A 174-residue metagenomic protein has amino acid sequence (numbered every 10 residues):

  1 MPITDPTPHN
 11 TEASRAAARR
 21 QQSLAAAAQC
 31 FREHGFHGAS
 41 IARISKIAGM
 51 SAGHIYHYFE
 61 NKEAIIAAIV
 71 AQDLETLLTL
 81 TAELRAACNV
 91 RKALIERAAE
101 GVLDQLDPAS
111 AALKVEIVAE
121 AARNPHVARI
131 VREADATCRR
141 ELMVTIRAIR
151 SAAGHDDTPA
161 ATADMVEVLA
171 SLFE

Functional and structural regions predicted by a protein language model:
M1-A18, Q29, R150, G154-D156: N-terminal intrinsically disordered/low-complexity leader segments
Q21, A25, A112-V115: Short alpha-helical elements of helix-turn-helix
Q22, A26-A64, A68: Helix-turn-helix
N61, R123-P125: Short loop-to-helix capping motifs
A68-A71, T79-A111, P159-L169: Hydrophobic alpha-helical connector segments
L78, E83, D104-V115, P125-A152 (+1 more regions): Amphipathic alpha-helical packing segments from all-alpha helical-bundle domains
